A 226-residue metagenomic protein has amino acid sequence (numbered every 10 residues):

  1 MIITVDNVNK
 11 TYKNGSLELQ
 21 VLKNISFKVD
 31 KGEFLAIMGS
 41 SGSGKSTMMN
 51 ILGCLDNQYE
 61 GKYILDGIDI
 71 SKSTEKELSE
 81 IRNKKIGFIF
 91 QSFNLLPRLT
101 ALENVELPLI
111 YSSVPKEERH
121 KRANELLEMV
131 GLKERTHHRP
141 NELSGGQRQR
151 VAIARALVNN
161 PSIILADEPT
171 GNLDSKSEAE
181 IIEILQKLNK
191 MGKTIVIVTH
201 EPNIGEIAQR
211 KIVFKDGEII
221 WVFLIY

Functional and structural regions predicted by a protein language model:
M1-I2, W221-Y226: Short, Lys/Arg-enriched, disordered terminal segments
I2-F214: ABC family nucleotide-binding domain
K211-F223: H-loop (His-switch) and adjacent beta-strand-loop-beta switch element of ABC-type ATPase nucleotide-binding domains
